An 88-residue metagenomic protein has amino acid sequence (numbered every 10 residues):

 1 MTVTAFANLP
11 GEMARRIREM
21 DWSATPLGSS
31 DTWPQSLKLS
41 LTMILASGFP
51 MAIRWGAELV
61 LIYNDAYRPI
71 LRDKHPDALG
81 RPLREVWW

Functional and structural regions predicted by a protein language model:
M1-P50: PAS-family sensory modules
R18-M20, S47-F49, W55-W88: PAS-family sensory domains
